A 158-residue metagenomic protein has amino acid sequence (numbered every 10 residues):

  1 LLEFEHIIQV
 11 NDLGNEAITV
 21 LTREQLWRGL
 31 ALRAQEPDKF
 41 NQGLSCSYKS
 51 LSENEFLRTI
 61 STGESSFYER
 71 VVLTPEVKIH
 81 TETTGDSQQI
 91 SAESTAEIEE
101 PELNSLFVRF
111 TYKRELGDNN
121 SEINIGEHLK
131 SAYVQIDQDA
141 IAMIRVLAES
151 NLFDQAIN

Functional and structural regions predicted by a protein language model:
L1-K49: Hydrophobic ligand-binding cavity/cleft-lining segments
F4-H6, F56-R58, E69, T81 (+2 more regions): Hydrophobic residues positioned within well-ordered beta-strands of beta-sheet architectures
I8, S45-Y48, F67-L73, S91-E100: Hydrophobic/aromatic beta-strand elements that line small-molecule binding cavities or substrate pockets in beta-rich
V10-D12, E64, Y112-L116: Beta-strand elements of well-folded, non-transmembrane domains
C46-S47, R145-N158: Short, highly charged C-terminal tails/helix-capping segments
Y48-S87: Glycine-rich portal/gate segments that line the openings of hydrophobic small-molecule binding cavities
D86-Q138: Beta-strand/loop substructures that line and gate deep hydrophobic ligand-binding cavities in soluble
